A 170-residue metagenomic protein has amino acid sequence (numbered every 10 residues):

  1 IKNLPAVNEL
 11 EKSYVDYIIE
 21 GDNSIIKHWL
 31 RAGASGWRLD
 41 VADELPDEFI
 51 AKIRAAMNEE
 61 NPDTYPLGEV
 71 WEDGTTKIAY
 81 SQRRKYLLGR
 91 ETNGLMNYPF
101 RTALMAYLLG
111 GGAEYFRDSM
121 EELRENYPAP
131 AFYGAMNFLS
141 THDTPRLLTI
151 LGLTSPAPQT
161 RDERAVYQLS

Functional and structural regions predicted by a protein language model:
I1-A32, I53-E60, T76-K77: Substrate-binding/active-site clefts of carbohydrate-active enzymes
K2-I19, A34-E44, R101-E114, L147-A165: The substrate-binding groove and active-site-proximal loops of carbohydrate-active enzymes, especially glycoside
I18, N137-S140: Short glycine- and hydrophobic/aromatic-rich loop-to-beta-strand nucleating segment in the catalytic cores
I25, S35-F138, R161: Active-site-proximal helices and loops of the catalytic beta/alpha 8
I50, Y167-S170: Short, hydrophobic/amphipathic alpha-helical packing segments that form internal helix faces or helix-helix interfaces
W71-E72, D143-T144, G152: Short, glycine-/Ser/Thr-/acidic-enriched flexible segments
T144-R146, S170: Substrate-binding and catalytic surfaces of secreted/luminal carbohydrate-active proteins
